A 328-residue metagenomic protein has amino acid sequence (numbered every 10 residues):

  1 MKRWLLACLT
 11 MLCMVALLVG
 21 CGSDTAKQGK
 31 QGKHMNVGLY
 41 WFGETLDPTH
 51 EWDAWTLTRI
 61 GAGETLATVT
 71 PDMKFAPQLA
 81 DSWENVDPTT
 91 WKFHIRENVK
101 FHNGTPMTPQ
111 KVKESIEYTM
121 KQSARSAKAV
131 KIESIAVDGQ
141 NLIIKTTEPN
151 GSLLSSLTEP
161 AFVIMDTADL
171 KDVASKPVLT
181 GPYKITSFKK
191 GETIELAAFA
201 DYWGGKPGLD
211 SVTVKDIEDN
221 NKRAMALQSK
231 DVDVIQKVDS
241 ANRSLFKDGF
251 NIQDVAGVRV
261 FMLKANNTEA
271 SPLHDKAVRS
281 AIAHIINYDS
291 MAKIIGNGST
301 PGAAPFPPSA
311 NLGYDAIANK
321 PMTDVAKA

Functional and structural regions predicted by a protein language model:
G38-V86, E117, V178: N-terminal lobe/hinge region of extracytoplasmic solute-binding protein
Y40-L57, L79, T105, E148 (+3 more regions): A structural "hinge/loop" feature
K74, L157-P207, S211, N221: Gly/Pro-rich hinge or "lid" segments in bacterial periplasmic/extracellular proteins
D81-S123, I143, P272: Aromatic- and charge-enriched surface segment that lines or borders ligand/interaction sites
E84, A127-T167: Surface-exposed binding/hinge segments that line and control ligand-binding clefts or catalytic entry sites
A200-S244: Ligand-site clamp/hinge motif
F246, L273-A310: Periplasmic-binding protein-like
P301-A328: Structural transition elements
